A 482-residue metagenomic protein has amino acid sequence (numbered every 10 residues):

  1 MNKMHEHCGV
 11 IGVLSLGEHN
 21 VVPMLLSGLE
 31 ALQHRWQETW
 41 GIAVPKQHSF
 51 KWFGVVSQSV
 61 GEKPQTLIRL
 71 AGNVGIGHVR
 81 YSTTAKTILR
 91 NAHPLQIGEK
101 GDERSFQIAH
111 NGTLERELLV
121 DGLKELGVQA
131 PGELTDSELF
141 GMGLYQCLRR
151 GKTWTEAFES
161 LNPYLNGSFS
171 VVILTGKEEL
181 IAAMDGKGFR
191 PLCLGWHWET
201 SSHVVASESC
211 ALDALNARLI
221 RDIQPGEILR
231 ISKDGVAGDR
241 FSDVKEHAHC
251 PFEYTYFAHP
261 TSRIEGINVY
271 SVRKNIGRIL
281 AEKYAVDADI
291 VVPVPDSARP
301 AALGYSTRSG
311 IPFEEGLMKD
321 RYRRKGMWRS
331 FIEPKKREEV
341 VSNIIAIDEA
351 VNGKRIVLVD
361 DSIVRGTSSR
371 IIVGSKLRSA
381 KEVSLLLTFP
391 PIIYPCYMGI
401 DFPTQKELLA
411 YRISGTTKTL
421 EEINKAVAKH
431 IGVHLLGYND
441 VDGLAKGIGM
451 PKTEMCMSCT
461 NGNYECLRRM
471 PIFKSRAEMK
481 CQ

Functional and structural regions predicted by a protein language model:
M1-P225, R230-A288, V294: Conserved short alpha-helical segments that host acidic/polar catalytic motifs at enzyme active sites
T83-T84, R116, L180, F189-R190 (+7 more regions): Flexible loop/turn segments at secondary-structure boundaries
S105, I290, P312, R355 (+2 more regions): Residues at the starts of beta-strands that form the adenosine-phosphate
A109, L174, A183-M184, A206-E208 (+8 more regions): Generic beta-strand/beta-sheet core signal
L134, E138-G141, F313-G326, K429-I448: A conserved beta-strand->alpha-helix junction
N162, K177-E179, M184, W196 (+2 more regions): PRPP-dependent phosphoribosyltransferase catalytic core
A211, R218, G226-E227, I279-Y284 (+3 more regions): Phosphate/diphosphate-binding loops
G310-I356, G366-R370, I393-T404: Short, glycine/charge-rich flexible loops or terminal/linker lids adjacent to PRPP-binding catalytic cores
